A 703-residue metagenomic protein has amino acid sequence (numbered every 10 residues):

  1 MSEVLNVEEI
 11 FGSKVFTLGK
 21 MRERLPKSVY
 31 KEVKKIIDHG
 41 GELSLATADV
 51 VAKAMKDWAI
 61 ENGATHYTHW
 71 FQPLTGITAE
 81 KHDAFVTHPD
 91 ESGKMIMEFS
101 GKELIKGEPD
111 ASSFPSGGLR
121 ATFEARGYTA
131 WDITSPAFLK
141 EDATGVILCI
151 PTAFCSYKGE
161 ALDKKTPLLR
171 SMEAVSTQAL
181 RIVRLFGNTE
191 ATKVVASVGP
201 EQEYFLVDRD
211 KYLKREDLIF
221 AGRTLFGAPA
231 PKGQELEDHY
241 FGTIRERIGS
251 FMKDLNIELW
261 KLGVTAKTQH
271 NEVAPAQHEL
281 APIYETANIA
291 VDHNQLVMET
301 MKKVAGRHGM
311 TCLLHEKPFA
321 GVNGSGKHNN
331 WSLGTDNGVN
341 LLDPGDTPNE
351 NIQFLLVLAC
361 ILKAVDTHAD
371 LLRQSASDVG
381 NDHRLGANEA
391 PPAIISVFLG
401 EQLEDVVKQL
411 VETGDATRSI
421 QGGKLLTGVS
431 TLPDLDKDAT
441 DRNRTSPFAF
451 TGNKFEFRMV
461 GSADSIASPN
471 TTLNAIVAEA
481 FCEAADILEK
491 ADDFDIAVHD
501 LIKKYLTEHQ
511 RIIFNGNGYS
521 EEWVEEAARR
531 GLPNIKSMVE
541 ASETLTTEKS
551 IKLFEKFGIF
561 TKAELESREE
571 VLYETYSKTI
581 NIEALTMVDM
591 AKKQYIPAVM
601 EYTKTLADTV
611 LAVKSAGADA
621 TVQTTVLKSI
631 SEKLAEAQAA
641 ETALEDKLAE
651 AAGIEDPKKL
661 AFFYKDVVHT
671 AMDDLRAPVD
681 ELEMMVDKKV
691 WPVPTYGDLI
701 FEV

Functional and structural regions predicted by a protein language model:
M1-V7, F701-V703: Basic/polar N-terminal segments that are highly enriched at the extreme N-terminus, encompassing both cleavable
I10-A125: Active-site core of metal-dependent hydrolases
T47, F71, S100, P282 (+5 more regions): Active-site proximal loops enriched in glycine and acidic residues that flank catalytic Cys/His/Asp and coordinate
A64, T68-W70, V291-R307, L333-G334 (+3 more regions): Hydrophobic/aromatic-rich, well-ordered segments within soluble, folded domains that form packed cores
G76-S92, P109-S112, G117, R215 (+5 more regions): Short linear, low-complexity motifs centered on an aromatic residue
A125-L314, N323-G326, L333-E570: Glycine-rich, acidic/polar active-site loops that bind/position phosphate-bearing ligands
L218-I219, N294, E316-K317, D343-T347 (+5 more regions): Composition- and surface-driven signal marking solvent-exposed, interaction-prone regions in large proteins
I502, T507-V703: C-terminal amphipathic alpha-helical interaction region
